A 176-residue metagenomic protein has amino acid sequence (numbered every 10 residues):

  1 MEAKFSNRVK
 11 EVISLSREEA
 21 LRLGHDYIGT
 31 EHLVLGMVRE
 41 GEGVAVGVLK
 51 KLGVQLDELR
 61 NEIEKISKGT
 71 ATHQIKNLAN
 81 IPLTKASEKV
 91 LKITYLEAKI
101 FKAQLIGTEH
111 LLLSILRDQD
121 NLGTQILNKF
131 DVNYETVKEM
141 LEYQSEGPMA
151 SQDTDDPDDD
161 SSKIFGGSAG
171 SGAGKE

Functional and structural regions predicted by a protein language model:
M1-E176: Histone-fold recognition with a strong bias for associated Lys/Arg-rich disordered tails
